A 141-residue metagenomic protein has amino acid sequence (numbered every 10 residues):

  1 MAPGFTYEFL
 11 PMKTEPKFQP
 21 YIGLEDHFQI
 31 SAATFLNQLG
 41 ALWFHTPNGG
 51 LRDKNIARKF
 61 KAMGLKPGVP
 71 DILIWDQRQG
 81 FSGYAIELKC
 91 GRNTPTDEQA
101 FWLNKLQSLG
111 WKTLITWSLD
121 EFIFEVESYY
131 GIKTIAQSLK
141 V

Functional and structural regions predicted by a protein language model:
M1-V141: Catalytic phosphate/metal-binding cores of nucleic-acid and nucleotide-processing enzymes, i.e., regions that mediate
